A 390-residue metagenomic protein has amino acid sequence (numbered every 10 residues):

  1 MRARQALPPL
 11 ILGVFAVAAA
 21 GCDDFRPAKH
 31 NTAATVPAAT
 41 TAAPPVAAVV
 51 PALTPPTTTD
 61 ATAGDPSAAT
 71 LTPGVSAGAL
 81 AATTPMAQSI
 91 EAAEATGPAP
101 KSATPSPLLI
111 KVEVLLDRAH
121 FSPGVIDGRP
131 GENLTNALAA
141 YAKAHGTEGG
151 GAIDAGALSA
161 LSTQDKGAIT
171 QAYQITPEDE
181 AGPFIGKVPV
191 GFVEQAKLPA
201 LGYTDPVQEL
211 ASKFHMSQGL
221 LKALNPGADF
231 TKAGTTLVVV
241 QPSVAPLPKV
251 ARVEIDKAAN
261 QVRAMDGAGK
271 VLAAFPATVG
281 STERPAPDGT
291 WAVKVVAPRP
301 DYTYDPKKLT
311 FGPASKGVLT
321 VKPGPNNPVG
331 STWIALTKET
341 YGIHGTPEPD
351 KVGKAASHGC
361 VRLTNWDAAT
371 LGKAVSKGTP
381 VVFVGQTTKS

Functional and structural regions predicted by a protein language model:
M1-A20: Sec-dependent bacterial lipoprotein signal peptides
G21-R26: Bacterial signal peptide processing site
K29-Q88: Post-signal peptide N-terminal segment of mature Sec-exported envelope proteins
S102-N136, E178-H215: Primarily a LysM-type cell-wall glycan-binding module
V114-F121, A139-T147, S162-K166, S212-M216 (+6 more regions): Sec-exported extracytoplasmic/periplasmic mature domains
E132-P177, K222-R252: Extracellular LysM carbohydrate-binding repeats and other cell-envelope/extracellular binding modules
A196-P276: Secretory/export targeting leaders with adjacent low-complexity proregions
L247-T346, K373, K377, K389: Gly/Pro-biased beta-strand-loop elements
